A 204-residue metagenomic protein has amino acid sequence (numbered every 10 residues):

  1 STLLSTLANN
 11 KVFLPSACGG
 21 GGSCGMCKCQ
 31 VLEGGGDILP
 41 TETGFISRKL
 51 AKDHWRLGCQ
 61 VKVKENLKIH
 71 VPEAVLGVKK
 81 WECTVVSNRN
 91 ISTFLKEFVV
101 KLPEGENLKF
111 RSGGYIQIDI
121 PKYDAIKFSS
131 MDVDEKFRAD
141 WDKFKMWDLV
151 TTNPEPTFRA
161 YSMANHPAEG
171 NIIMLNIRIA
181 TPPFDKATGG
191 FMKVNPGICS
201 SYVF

Functional and structural regions predicted by a protein language model:
S1-T2: Short, contiguous acidic and Ser/Thr-rich linear segments
T6-F13, G25-L76: Iron-sulfur (Fe-S) cluster-binding segments and ferredoxin-like electron-carrier domains, especially [2Fe-2S]
C18-S23: Short, glycine-/polar-rich solvent-exposed loops and beta-turns at beta-strand/coil boundaries
K28, G58, K68-H70, E82-T84 (+3 more regions): Beta-strand secondary-structure signal
A74-C83, T152-R159: Short coil-to-beta-strand transition motifs
C83-S87, M163: Conserved hydrophobic positions within beta-strands
E97-L108, S112-F204: FAD-binding FR-type
